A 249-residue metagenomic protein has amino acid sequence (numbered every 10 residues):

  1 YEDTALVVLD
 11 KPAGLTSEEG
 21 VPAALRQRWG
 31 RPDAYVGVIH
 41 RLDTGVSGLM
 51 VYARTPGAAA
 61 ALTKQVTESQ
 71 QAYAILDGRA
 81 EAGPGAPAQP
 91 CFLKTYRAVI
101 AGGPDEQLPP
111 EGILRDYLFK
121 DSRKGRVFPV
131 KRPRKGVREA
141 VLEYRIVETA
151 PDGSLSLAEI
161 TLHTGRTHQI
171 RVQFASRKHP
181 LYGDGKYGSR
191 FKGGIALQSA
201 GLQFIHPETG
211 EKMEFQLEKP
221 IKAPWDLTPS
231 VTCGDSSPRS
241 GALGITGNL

Functional and structural regions predicted by a protein language model:
Y1-K124, F128-E139, E148-P151, A196 (+1 more regions): RNA pseudouridine synthases
D10-K11, V51, A98, Y144 (+3 more regions): Residue-level signal for inorganic ion chemistry
A24-L25, E139-L142, D152-I205: Pseudouridine synthase
A58, R166, G244: Short phosphate-engaging motifs
G112, D116, A140-L142, H168 (+1 more regions): Short beta-strand segments
T246-L249: N-terminal, intrinsically disordered charge-dense segments
